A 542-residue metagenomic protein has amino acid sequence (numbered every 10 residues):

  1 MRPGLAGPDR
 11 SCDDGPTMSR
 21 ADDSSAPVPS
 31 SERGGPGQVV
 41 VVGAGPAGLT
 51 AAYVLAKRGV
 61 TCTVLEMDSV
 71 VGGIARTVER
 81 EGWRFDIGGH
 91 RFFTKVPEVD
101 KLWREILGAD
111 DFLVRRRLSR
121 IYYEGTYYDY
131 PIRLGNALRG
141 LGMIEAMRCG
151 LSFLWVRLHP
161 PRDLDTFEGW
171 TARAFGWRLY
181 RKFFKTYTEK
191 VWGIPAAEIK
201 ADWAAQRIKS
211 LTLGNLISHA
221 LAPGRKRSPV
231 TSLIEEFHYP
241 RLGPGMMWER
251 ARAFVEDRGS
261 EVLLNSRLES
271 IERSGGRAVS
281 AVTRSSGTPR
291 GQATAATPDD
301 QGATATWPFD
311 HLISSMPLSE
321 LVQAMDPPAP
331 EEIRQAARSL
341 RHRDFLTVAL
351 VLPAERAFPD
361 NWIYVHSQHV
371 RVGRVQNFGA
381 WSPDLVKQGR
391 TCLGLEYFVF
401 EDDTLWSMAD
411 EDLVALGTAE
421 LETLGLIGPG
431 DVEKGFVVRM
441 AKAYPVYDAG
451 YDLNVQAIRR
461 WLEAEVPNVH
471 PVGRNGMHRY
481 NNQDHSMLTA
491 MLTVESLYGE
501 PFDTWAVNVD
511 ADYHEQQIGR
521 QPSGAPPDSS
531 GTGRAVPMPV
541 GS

Functional and structural regions predicted by a protein language model:
R2-V39, K57-R58, I518-S542: Extreme N-terminal leader/targeting segments of oxidoreductases
R20, A449-S542: C-terminal lid/capping helical subdomain adjacent to the catalytic/cofactor pocket in oxidative enzymes
G34, R58, S266-T288, T297-G430 (+6 more regions): Mid-domain catalytic core of redox enzymes that form a hydrophobic substrate pocket/lid adjacent to a catalytic redox
G37-V64: N-terminal Rossmann-like FAD-binding beta1-loop-alpha1 element of flavoenzymes
A56-E79: Glycine-rich FAD pyrophosphate-binding loop
T77, V99-E124, R178-K182, H342-R343 (+3 more regions): A short alpha-helix-loop-beta-strand transition element characteristic of N-terminal alpha/beta dinucleotide-binding
E81-P160: Dinucleotide-binding Rossmann-like beta1-alpha1 core, especially the glycine-rich loop that anchors the ADP
R148-S270, S274, P308: Active-site/ligand-binding neighborhood in enzyme catalytic cores
